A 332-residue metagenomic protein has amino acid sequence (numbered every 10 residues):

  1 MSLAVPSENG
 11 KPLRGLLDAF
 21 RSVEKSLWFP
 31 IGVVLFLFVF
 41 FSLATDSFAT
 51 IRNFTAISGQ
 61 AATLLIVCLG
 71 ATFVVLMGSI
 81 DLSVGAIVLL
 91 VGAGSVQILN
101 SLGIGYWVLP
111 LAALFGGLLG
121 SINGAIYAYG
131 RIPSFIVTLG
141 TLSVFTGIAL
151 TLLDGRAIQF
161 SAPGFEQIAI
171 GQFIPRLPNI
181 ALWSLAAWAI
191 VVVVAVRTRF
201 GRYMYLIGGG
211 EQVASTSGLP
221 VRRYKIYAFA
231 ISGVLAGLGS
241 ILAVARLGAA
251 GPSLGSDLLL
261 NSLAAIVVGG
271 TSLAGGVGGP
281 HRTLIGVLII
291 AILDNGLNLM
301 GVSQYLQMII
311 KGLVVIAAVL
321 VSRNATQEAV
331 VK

Functional and structural regions predicted by a protein language model:
M1-V39, A189, G209, T216-R223 (+1 more regions): Cytosolic-side transmembrane-helix boundaries in multi-pass membrane proteins
V23-A62, I241, A245-S253: Helix-loop-helix hairpins and the membrane-proximal interhelical loops of multi-pass alpha-helical transport proteins
L27-G32, I57, L65, A86-L90 (+7 more regions): Hydrophobic alpha-helical transmembrane segments
V33-A49, M77, A149-A157, V193-R199: Structural signal for alpha-helical transmembrane segments and their membrane-water exit/capping regions in multi-pass
L37-L102, A125-I132, G270-P280, L313-V314 (+1 more regions): Single transmembrane alpha-helix segments in multi-pass membrane proteins
I104-A112, L118-N123, Y127, P175-A250: Helix-loop-helix "hairpin" substructures at the membrane interface of multi-pass membrane proteins
S134-T198, Y224-Y227, R246-G255, L306 (+1 more regions): Transmembrane helix-bundle core of multi-pass membrane transporters and related energy-transducing complexes
A236, R246-G312: Transmembrane alpha-helical segments in multi-pass inner-membrane proteins
